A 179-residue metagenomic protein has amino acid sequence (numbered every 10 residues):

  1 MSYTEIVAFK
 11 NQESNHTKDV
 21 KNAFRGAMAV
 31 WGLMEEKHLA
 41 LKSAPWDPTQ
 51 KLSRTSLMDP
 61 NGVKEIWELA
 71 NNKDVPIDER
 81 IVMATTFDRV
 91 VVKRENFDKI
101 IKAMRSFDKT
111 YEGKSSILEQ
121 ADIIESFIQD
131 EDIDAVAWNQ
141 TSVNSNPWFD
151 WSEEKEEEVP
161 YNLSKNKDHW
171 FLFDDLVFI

Functional and structural regions predicted by a protein language model:
M1-I179: Acidic (Asp/Glu-rich) sequence patches and key acidic residues that form negatively charged surfaces used
